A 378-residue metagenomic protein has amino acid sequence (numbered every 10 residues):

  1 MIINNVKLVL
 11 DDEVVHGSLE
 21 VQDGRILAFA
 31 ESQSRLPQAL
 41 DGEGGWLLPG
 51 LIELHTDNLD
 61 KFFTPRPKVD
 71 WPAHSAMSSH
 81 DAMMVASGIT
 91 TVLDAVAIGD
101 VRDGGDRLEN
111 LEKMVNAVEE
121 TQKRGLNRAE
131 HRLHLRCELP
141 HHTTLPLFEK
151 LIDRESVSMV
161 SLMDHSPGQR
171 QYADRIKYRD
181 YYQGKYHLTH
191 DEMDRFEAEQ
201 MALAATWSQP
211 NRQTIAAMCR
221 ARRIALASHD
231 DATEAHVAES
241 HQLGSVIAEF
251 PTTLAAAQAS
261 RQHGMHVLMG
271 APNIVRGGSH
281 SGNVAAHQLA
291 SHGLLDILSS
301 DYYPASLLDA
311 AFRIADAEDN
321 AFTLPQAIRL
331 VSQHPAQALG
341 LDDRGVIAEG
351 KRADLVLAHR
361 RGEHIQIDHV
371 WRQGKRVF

Functional and structural regions predicted by a protein language model:
M1, L8-L48: Histidine-rich, glycine-flanked metal-binding segment
V6, I26, Q333, Q337 (+1 more regions): C-terminal cap of metal-dependent C-N hydrolases
G45-M114: Metal-associated gating/positioning segment near the N- to mid-region
G99-D231, D301: Metal-coordinating catalytic core of metallo-dependent amide/deamination hydrolases
L135-P146, D230-A235, E239, I247-E249 (+1 more regions): Active-site glycine- and acidic-residue-rich loops that bind and position anionic ligands or nucleotide-like cofactors
R154-S158, S240-I247, Q262-L268, G293-D296: Glycine-enriched alpha-helix->loop->beta-strand junction motifs that scaffold or abut catalytic
M218-I224, A232-H236, L243-G244, H263: Conserved, well-ordered alpha-helix/loop/beta-strand core segments that scaffold catalytic motifs
H263-N273, G277-A358: His/Asp/Glu-enriched, well-ordered alpha-helical/loop segment that forms or immediately abuts the divalent-metal
